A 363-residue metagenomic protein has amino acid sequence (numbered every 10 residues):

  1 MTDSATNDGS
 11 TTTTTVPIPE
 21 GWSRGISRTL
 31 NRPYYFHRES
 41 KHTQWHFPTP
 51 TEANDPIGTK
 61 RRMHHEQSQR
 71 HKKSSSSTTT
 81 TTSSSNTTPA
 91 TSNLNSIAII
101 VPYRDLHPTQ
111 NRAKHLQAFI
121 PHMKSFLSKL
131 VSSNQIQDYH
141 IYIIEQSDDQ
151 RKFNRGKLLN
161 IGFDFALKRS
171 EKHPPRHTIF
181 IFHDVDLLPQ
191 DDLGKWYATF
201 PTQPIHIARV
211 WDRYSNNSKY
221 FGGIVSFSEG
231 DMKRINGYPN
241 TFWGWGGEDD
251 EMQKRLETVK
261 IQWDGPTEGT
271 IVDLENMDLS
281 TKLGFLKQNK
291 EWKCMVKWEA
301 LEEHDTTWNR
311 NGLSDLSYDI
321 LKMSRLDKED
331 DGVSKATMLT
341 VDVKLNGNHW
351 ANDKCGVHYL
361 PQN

Functional and structural regions predicted by a protein language model:
M1-P33, R38-S85: WW-domain-binding short linear motifs
N95-V101, M123, H140-Y142, G162: Hydrophobic targeting segments
L106-L127: Short, well-formed alpha-helical segments that are part of the catalytic scaffolds of diverse glycosyltransferases
F119, G244, D250-N363: C-terminal catalytic/acceptor-binding lobe
V131-H177: Active-site-proximal specificity loops/subdomain of glycosyltransferases
K172-Q190: Short beta-strand-to-loop acidic/aromatic patch adjacent to the donor-nucleotide binding site
Q190-Y214: Conserved donor-nucleotide/metal-binding helix-loop-beta segment in metal-dependent transferases, i.e., the alpha-helix
V210-F227, R234, W243-G244: A recurrent flexible, glycine/aromatic-enriched loop bordering the glycosyltransferase active site that acts as
